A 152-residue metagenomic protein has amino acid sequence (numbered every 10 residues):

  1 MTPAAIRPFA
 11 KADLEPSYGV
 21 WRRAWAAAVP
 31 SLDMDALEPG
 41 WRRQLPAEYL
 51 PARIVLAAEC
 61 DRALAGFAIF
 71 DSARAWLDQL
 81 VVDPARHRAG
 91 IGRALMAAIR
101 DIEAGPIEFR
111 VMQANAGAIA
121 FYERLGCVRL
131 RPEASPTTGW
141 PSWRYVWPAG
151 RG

Functional and structural regions predicted by a protein language model:
M1-A12, W143, P148-G152: Conserved N-terminal entry element of GNAT/NAT acetyltransferase domains
P8-A85, M96-A98: Acetyl-CoA-dependent GNAT
A24, R74, R86, Q113-N115 (+2 more regions): Short, flexible active-site-adjacent loop segments at beta-strand->alpha-helix junctions, enriched in small/polar
Q79-V81, E108-R110, R144: Short aromatic/hydrophobic contact patches that present stacked aromatics for nucleic-acid/ligand binding
V82, R88-D101, A120-R124: Conserved acetyl-CoA-binding loop-helix of GNAT-fold acetyltransferases
R93-A94, A114-W143: Conserved active-site alpha-helix within GNAT-family acetyltransferase domains
I102-A114: Conserved GNAT acetyl-CoA-binding A-motif
